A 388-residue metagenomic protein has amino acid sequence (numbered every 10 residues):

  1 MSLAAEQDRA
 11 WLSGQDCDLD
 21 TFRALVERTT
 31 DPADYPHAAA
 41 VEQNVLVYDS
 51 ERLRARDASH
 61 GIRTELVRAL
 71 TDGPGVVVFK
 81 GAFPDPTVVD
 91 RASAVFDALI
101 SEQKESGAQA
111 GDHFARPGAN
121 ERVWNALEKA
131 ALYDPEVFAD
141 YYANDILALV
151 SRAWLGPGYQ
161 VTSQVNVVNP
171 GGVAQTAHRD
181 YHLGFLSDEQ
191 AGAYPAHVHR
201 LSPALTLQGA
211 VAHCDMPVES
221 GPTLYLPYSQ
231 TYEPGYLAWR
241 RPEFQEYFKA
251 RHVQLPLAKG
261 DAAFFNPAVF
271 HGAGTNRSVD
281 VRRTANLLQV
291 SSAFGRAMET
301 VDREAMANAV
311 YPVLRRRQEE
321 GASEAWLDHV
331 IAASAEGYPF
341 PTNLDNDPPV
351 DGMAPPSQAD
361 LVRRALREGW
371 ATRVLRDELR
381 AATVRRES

Functional and structural regions predicted by a protein language model:
M1-D72, A335-P341, P348-S388: Fe(II)/2-oxoglutarate
V26-V76, K80-D188: Non-heme Fe(II)-dependent double-stranded beta-helix
D85-T87, N169-G171, P217-E219, Y232-E233 (+2 more regions): Flexible loop/turn segments at secondary-structure boundaries
L149-V150, Q175-T176, L183-Y247, H252 (+1 more regions): Catalytic core of non-heme Fe(II) oxygenases with the double-stranded beta-helix
Q164-V165, G209-V211, V290: A structural signal for short, well-ordered beta-strand segments
Y228-A238, S278-L287, R373-S388: C-terminal/domain-terminus segments
W239-V313: Catalytic core of Fe(II)/2-oxoglutarate
F294-R373: C-terminal hydrophobic structural anchor segments that stabilize assembly/packing rather than catalytic chemistry
